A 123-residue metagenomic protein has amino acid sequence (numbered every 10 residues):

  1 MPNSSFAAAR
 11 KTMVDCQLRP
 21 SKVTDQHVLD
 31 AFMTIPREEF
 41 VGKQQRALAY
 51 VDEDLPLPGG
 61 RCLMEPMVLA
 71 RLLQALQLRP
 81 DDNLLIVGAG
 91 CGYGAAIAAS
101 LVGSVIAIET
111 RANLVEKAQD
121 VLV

Functional and structural regions predicted by a protein language model:
M1-Q44: N-terminal auxiliary segments of SAM/dcSAM-dependent transferases
R10, E65, G94: Hydrophobic (often cysteine-bearing) scaffold residues that line and stabilize catalytic clefts of nucleotide/cofactor
D15, R19, Q45, A49-E53 (+1 more regions): Conserved alpha-helix/loop element of class I SAM-dependent methyltransferases that forms part of the SAM/SAH-binding
D25-Q26, P66, A112: Alpha-helix N-capping/helix-start residues
L57-R61: Class I SAM-dependent methyltransferase Rossmann-like catalytic core, especially the SAM/SAH-binding loop
Q77-V123: Conserved nucleotide-cofactor-binding alpha/beta core module
